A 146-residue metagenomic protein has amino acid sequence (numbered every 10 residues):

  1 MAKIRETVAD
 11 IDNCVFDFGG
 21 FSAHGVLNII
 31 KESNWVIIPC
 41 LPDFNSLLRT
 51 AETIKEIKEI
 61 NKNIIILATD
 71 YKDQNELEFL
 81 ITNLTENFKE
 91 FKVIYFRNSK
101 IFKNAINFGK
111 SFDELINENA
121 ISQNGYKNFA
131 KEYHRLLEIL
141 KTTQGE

Functional and structural regions predicted by a protein language model:
T7-V26: Switch II (G3) loop of P-loop NTPases
I11, S33-N34, N61: Short, well-ordered alpha-helix to beta-strand connector turns
F16, I38, I65-A68: Structural beta-sheet core signal
F21-F44: Inter-motif core of Ras-like GTPase G domains
L47-T69: Conserved C-terminal guanine-recognition region of P-loop GTPase G domains, centered on the G4
Y71-Q74, I101-F102: Conserved nucleotide-binding/hydrolysis micro-motifs of P-loop NTPases
I81-I116: Beta-strand-loop-alpha "switch" segments that mediate conformational coupling across diverse proteins
N104-H134: Inter-lobe coupling/hinge region of RecA-like P-loop helicase motors
